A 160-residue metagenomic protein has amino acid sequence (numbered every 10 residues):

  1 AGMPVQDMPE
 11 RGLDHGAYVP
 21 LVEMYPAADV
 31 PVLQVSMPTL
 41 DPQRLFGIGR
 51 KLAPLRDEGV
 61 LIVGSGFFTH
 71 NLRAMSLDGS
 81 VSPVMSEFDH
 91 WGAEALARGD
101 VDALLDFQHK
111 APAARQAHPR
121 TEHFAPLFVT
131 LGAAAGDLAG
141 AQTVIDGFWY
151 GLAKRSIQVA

Functional and structural regions predicted by a protein language model:
A1-L45: Internal, conserved structured core segments that host functional sites
P31, L40-L61, F67-A160: Surface-exposed, charge/polar-rich loops and edge strands
